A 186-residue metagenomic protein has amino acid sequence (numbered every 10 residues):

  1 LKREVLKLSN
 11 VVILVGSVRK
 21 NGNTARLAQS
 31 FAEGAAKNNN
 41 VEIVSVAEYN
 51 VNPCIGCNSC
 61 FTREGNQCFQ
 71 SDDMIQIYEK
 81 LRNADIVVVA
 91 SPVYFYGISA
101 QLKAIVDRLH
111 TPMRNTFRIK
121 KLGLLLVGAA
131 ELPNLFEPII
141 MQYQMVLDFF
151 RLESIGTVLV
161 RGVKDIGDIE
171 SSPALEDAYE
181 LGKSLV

Functional and structural regions predicted by a protein language model:
L1-A90, Y96-T111, E170-V186: N-terminal beta1-alpha1-beta2 submodule of the flavodoxin-like/Rossmannoid cofactor-binding fold
V12-L14, E42-V44, G123-L125, I155-V158: Hydrophobic/aromatic beta-strand patches that form the interior of the parallel beta-sheet core in alpha/beta enzyme
V18-R19, E48, A129-E131, G162: Short, glycine/serine-rich, charged loops/turns that create anion-binding and catalytic segments at active sites
N50-P53, E131-P133, D165-I166: A short beta-to-alpha transition loop/helix N-cap that caps and shapes the active-site region
V93-F95, A129-A130: Short glycine-rich anion-binding loops that position phosphate/pyrophosphate groups of nucleotides and phosphorylated
M113-T157: Short, glycine-/small-residue-rich phosphate/pyrophosphate-handling segment
N134-E137, G167-S172: Short, solvent-exposed loop/turn segments at secondary-structure boundaries
Y143-R161, I166-I169, Y179-E180, S184-V186: A charged, well-structured terminal subsegment
